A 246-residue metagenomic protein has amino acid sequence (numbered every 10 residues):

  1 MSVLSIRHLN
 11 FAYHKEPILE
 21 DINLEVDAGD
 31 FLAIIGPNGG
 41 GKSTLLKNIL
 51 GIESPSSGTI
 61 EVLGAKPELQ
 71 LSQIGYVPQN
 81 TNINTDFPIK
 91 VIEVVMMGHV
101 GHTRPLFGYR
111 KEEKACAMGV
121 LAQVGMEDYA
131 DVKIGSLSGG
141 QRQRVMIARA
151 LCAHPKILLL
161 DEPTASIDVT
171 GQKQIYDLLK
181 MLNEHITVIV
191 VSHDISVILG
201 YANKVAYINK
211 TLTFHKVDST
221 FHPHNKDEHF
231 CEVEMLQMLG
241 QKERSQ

Functional and structural regions predicted by a protein language model:
L4, I18-D21: Conserved structural motif at the start of ABC-family nucleotide-binding domains
L50: Helix-to-loop junction immediately C-terminal to a conserved catalytic motif
G58-S72: Conserved ABC transporter NBD signature motif
M96, K111-Y129: Conserved ABC ATPase "signature" region
K133-L137, Q141: Conserved ABC ATPase signature
L158-E162: Catalytic Walker B motif of ABC-type/P-loop ATPase nucleotide-binding domains
I208-L236: Conserved beta-strand-loop-alpha-helix hinge in the C-terminal portion of ABC ATPase nucleotide-binding domains
